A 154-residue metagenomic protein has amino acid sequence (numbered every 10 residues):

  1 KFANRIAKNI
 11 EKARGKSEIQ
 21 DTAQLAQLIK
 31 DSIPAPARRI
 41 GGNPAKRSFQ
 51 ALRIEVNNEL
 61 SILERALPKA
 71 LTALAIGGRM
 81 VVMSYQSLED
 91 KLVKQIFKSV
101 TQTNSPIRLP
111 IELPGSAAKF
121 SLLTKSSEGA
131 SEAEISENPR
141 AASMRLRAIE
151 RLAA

Functional and structural regions predicted by a protein language model:
K1-A154: S-adenosyl-L-methionine-dependent methyltransferase catalytic core, i.e., the SAM/SAH-binding region
